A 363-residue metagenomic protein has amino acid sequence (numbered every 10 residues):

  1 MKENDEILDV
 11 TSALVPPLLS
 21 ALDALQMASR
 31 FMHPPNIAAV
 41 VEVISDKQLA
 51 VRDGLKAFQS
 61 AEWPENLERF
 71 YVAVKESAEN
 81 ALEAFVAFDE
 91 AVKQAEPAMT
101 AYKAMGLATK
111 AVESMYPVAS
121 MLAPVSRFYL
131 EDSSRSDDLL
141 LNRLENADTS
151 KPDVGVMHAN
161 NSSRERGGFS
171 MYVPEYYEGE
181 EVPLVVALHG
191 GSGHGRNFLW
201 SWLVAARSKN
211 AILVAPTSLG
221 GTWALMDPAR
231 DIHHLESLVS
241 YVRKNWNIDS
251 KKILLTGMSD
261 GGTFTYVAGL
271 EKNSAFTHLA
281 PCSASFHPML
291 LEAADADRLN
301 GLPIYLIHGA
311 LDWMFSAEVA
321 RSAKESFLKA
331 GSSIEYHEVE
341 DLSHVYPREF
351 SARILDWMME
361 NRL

Functional and structural regions predicted by a protein language model:
M1-V182: A domain-start/cap signature at the N-terminus of enzymes
E175-E180, A224-S259: Gly/Ser-rich "nucleophile elbow"/oxyanion-hole loop immediately N-terminal to the catalytic nucleophile in hydrolases
Y177-A224, P288, W313: Short substrate-entry loop that stabilizes the transition state in hydrolases
G191, A310-D312, D341-S343: Acidic beta-to-alpha connecting loop that harbors the catalytic carboxylate
R196-V204, L238, S285-D297, E318 (+1 more regions): Alpha-helical scaffolding within the catalytic cores of extracellular/periplasmic polymer-degrading hydrolases
R243-K244, K251-N300: Primarily recognizes the serine-hydrolase "nucleophile elbow" in alpha/beta-hydrolase and SGNH/GDSL folds
L299, Y305-H308, D312: Short beta-strand/loop motif that positions the catalytic acidic residue of the alpha/beta-hydrolase fold
I307, E318-L363: C-terminal catalytic histidine-bearing segment of alpha/beta-hydrolase fold enzymes
